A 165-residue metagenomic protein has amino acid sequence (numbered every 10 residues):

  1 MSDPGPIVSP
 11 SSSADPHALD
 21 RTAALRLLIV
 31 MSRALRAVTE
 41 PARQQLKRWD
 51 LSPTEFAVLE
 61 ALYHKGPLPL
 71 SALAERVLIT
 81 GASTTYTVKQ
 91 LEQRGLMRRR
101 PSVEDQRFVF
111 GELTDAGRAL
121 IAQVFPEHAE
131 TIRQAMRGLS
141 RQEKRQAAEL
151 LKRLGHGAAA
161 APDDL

Functional and structural regions predicted by a protein language model:
M1-W49, L165: N-terminal leader segment of winged-helix/HTH proteins
G5-S13, T39, K89-K152: Charged, amphipathic alpha-helical coiled-coil/dimerization segments
V58-L59: Short alpha-helical "packing" element that flanks the helix-turn-helix/winged-helix DNA-binding module
K65-P69: Short capping segments at the starts of secondary-structure elements
L73-A74: A short acidic, leucine-rich amphipathic alpha-helix
T80-S83: Helix-turn-helix DNA-binding motif, specifically the short coil turn and the N-cap/start of the second
